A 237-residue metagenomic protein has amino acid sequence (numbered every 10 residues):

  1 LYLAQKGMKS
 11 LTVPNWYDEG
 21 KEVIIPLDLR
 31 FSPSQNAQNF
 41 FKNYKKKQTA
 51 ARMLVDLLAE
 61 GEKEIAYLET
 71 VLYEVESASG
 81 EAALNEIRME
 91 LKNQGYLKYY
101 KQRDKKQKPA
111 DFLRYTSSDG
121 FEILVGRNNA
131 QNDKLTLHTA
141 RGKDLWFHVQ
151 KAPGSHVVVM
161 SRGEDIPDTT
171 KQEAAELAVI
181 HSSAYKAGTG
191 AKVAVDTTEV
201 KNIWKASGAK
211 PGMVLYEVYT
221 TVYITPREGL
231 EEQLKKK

Functional and structural regions predicted by a protein language model:
L1-S155, V159-K237: Extended, highly charged segments
